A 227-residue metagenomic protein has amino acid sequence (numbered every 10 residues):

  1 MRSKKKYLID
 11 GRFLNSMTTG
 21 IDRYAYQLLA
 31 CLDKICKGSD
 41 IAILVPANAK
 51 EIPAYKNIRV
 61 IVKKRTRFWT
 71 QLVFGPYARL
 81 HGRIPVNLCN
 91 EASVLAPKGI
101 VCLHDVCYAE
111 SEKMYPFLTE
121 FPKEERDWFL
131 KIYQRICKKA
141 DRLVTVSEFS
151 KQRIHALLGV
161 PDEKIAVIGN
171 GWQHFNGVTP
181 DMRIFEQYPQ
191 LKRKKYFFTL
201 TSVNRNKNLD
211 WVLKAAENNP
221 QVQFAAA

Functional and structural regions predicted by a protein language model:
M1-A227: Carbohydrate transferase catalytic cores enriched for Leloir-type hexosyltransferases
